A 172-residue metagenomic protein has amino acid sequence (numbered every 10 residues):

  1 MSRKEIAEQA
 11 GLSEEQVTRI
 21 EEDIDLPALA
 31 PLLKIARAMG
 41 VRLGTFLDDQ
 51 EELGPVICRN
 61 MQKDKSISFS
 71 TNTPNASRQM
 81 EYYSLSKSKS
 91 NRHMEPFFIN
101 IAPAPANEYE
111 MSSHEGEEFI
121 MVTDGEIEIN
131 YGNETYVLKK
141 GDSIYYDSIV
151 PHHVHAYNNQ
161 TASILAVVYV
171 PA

Functional and structural regions predicted by a protein language model:
M1, L12, P27-A30, Y136: Residue-level signal for the short linker/turn that defines the boundary of a DNA-recognition helix
M1-R19: Short alpha-helical DNA-recognition segment
A30-T45: DNA major-groove recognition helix of helix-turn-helix/homeodomain DNA-binding modules
T45-V56: Short amphipathic recognition helices of helix-turn-helix/homeodomain-type DNA-binding modules
R59-N72, R78-S88, P96-H114, S148-P151: Conserved short histidine dyad/triad with adjacent acidic residue
R78-E81, K139-K140, S148-A172: Ligand-binding loop in jelly-roll beta-barrel domains
L85, G132-S148: Short acidic-glycine-tyrosine-enriched beta hairpin
H114-G132: Glycine- and acidic-residue-biased ligand/ion/polar-headgroup-sensing regions
